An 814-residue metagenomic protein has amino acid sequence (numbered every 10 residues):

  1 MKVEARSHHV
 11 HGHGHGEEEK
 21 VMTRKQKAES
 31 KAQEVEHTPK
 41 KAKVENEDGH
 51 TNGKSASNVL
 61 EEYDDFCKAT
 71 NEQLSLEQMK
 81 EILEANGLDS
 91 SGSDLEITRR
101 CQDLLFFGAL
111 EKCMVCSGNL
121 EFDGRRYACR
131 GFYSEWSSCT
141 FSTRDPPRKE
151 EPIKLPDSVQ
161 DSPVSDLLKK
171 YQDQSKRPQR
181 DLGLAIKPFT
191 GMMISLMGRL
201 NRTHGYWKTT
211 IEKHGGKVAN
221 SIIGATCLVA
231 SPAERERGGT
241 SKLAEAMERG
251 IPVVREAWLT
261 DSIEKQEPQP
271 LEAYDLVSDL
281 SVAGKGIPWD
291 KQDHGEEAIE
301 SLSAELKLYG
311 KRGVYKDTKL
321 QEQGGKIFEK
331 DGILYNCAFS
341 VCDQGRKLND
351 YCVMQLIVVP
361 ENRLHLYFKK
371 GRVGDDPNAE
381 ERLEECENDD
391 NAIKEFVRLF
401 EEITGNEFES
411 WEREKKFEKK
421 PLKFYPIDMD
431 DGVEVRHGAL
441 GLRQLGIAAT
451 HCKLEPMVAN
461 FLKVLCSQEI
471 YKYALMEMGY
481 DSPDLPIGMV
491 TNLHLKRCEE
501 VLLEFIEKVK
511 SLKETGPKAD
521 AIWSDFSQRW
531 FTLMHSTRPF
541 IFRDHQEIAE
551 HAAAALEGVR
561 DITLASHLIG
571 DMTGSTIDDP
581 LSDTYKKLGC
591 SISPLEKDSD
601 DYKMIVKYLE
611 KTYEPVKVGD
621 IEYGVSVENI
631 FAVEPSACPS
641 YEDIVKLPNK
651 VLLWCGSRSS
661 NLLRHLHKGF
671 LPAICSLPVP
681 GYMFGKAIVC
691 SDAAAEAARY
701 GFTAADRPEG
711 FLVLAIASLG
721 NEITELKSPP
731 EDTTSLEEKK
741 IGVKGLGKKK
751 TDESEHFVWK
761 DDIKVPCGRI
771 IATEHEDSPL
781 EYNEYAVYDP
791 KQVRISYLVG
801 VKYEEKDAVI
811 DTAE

Functional and structural regions predicted by a protein language model:
M1-E4, H9-V10, D94-D103, Y127-G131 (+5 more regions): Short amphipathic alpha-helical segments embedded in low-complexity Lys/Glu-rich regions
Q26-H37, K41, D48-H50, K54-E81 (+6 more regions): Interaction modules related to DNA damage response and DNA replication/repair
L110, R126, W136, V651 (+1 more regions): Residues immediately within or flanking Cys/His clusters that coordinate Zn2+ in small zinc-binding modules
L110-C116, C129: Short cysteine-rich clusters marking metal-coordination/redox-active sites
C116-G118, F132-S142: Short Cys/His-rich metal-coordination motifs, predominantly Zn2+-binding knuckles/fingers
M247, D290, H294-D317, E322-E329 (+6 more regions): Segments that shape or occlude catalytic/ligand-binding pockets
V353-R382, L662-L666, L671-G681: Short aromatic-glycine-(Arg/Gly/Cys) micro-motifs in beta-strand/loop hairpins
K420, P426-S582, G589, A705-E814: Active-site and NAD+-binding cores of ADP-ribose-processing enzymes
